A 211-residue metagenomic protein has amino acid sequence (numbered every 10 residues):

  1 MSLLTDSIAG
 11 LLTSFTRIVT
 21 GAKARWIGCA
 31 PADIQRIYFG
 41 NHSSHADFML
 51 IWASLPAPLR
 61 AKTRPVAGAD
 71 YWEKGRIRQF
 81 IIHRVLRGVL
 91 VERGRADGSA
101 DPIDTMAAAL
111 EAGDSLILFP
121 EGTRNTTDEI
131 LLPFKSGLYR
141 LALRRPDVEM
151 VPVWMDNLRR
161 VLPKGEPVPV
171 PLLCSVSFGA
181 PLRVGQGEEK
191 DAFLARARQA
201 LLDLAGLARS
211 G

Functional and structural regions predicted by a protein language model:
M1-G21, K74-L86, P167-P171: Alpha-helical membrane-targeting segments
T5, G10-S44: Helix-to-loop junction immediately C-terminal to a conserved catalytic motif
A32-G94: Catalytic core of membrane glycerolipid acyltransferases/transacylases, capturing the structured, soluble-facing
Q35-I37, S115-F119, V151: Residue-level preference for the first positions of well-ordered beta-strands
I81-I82, A108, R140-R144: Hydrophobic/aromatic ligand-binding patch that stacks against planar heteroaromatic rings of cofactors or nucleotides
V89-P133: Internal catalytic-core helix/loop-beta-alpha segment that presents or stabilizes conserved functional determinants
I103-D104, A108, C174-A208: A charged, well-structured terminal subsegment
T126-E189: A cross-family acyltransferase "interaction/gating" segment
